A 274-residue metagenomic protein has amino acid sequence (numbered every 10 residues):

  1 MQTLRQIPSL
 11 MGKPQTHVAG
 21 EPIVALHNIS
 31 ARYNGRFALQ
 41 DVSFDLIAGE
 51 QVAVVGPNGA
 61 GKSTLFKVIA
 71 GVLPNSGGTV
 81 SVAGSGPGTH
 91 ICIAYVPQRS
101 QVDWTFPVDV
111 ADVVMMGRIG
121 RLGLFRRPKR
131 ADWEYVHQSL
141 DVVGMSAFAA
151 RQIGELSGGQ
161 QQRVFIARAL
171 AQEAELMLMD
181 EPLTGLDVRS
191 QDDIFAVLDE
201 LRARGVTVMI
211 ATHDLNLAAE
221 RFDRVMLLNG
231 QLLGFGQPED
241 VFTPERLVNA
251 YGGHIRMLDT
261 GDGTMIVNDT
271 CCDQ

Functional and structural regions predicted by a protein language model:
A70: Helix-to-loop junction immediately C-terminal to a conserved catalytic motif
N75-I93: Conserved ABC transporter NBD signature motif
M115, R130-F148: Conserved ABC ATPase "signature" region
Q152-L156, Q160: Conserved ABC ATPase signature
M177-E181: Catalytic Walker B motif of ABC-type/P-loop ATPase nucleotide-binding domains
T243-E245, N249-Q274: ABC ATPase nucleotide-binding domains
